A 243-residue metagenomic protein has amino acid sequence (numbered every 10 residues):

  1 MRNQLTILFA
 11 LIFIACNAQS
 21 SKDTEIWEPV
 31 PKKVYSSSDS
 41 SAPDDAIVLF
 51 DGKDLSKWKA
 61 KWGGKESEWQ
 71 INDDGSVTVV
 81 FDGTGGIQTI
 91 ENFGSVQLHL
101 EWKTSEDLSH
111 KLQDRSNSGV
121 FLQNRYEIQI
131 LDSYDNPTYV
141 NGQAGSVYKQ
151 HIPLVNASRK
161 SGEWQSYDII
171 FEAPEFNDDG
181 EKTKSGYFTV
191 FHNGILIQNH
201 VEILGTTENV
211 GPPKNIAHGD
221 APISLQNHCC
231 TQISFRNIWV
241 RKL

Functional and structural regions predicted by a protein language model:
M1-S20: Bacterial Sec-dependent N-terminal signal peptides
Q19-L243: Carbohydrate-interacting regions of secretory-pathway proteins
